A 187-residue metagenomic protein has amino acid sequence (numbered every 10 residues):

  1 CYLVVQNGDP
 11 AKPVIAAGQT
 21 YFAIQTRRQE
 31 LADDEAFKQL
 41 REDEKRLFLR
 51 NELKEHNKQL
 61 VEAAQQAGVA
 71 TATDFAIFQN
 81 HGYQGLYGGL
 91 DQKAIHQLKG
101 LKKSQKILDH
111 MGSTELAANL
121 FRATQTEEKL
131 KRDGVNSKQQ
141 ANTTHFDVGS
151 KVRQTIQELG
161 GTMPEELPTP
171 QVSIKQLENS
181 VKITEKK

Functional and structural regions predicted by a protein language model:
C1-K187: Positively charged, phosphate-engaging catalytic surfaces used for nucleic-acid and nucleotide handling
